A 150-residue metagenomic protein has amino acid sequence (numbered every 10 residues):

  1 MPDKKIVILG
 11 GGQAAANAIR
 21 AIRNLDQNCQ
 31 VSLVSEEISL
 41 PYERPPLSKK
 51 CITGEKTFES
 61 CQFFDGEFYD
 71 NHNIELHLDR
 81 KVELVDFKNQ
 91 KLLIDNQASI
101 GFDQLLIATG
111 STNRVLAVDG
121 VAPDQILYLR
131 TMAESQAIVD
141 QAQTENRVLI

Functional and structural regions predicted by a protein language model:
M1-V7, D65-L149: FAD-binding core/adjacent interface of flavoenzyme oxidoreductases
P2-E75: Beta1-alpha1 glycine-rich phosphate/pyrophosphate-binding loop at the start of Rossmann-like nucleotide-binding domains
